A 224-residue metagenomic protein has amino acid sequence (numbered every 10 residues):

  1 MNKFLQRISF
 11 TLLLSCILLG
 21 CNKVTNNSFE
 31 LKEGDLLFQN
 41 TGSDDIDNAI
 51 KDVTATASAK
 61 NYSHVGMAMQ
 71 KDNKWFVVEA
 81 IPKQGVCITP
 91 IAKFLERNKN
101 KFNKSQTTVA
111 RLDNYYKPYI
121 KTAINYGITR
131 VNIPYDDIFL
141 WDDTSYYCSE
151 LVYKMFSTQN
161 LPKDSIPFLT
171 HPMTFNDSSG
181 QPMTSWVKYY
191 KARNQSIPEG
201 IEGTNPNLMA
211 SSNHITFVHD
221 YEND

Functional and structural regions predicted by a protein language model:
M1-S9: Bacterial N-terminal signal peptides that target proteins for export
S9-I17: Bacterial N-terminal signal peptides
C21-D224: Cysteine-nucleophile amide-bond enzymes
